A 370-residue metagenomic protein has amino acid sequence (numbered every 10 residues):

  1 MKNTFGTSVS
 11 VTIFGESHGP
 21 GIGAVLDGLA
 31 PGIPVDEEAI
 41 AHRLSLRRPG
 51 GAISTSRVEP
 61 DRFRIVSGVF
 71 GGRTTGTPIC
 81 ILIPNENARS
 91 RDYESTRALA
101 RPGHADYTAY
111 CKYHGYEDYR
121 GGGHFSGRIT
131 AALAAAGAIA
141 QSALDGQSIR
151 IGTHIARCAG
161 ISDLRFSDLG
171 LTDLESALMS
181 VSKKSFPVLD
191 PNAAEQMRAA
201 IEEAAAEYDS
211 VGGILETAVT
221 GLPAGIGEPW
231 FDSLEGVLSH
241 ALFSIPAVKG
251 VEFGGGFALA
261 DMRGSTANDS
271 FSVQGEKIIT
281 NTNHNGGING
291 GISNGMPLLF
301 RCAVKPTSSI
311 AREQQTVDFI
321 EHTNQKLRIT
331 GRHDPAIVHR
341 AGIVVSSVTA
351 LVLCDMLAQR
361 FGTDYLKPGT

Functional and structural regions predicted by a protein language model:
M1-T370: Generic N-terminal targeting/processing segments that precede catalytic cores or assembly contacts
